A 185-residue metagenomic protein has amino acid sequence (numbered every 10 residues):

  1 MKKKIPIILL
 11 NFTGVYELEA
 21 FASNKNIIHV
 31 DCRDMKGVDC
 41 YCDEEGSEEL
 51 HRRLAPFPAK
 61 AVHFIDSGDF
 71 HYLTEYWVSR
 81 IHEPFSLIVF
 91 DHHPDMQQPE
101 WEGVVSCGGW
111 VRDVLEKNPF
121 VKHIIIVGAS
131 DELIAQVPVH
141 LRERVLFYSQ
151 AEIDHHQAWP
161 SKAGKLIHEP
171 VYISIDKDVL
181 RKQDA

Functional and structural regions predicted by a protein language model:
K2-A185: Conserved alpha-helical scaffold segments that buttress catalytic/binding sites
